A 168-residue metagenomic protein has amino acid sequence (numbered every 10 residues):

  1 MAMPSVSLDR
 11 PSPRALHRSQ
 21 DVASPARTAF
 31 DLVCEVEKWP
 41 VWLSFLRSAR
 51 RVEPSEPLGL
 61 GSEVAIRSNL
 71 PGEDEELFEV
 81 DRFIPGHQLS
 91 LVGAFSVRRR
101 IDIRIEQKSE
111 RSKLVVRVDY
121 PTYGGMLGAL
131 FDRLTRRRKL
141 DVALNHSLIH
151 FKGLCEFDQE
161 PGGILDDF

Functional and structural regions predicted by a protein language model:
M1-E56, H150, F168: Hydrophobic ligand-binding cavity/cleft-lining segments
S7, S62-N69, Q88-A94: Short beta-strand segments that buttress and anchor functional surface loops
A15-H17, E73-F78, R98-D102: Short, surface-exposed coil-to-beta transition loops
A26-R27, S55-P57, D81-G86, R104-K113: A short, structured loop/turn motif at beta-sheet edges
T28-V33, W39, V64-I66, V80 (+3 more regions): Hydrophobic pocket/interface hotspot
P57, L70-D74, R82-Q88, V97: Short, charged/polar surface micro-motifs in flexible loops or helix N-caps
V92-H146, G162-I164: Beta-strand/loop substructures that line and gate deep hydrophobic ligand-binding cavities in soluble
G153, F157-L165: Charged phosphate-binding loop/patch that engages nucleotide di/tri-phosphates or the phosphate backbone of nucleic
